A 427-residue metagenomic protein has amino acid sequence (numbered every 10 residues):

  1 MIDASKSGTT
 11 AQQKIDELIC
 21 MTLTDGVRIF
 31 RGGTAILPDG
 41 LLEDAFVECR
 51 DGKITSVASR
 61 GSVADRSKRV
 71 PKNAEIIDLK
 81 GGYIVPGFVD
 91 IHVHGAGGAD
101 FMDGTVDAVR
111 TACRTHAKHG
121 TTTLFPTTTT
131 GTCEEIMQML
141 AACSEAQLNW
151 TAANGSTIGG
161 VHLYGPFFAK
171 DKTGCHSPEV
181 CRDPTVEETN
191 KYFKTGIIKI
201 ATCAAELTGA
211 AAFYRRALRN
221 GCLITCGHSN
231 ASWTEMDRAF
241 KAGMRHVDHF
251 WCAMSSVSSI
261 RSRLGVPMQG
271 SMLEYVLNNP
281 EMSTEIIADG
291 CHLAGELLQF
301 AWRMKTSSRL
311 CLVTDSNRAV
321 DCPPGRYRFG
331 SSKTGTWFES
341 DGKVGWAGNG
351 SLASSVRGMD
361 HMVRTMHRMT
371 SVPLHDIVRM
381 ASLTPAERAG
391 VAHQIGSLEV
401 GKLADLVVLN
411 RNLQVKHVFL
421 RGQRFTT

Functional and structural regions predicted by a protein language model:
M1-R69: N-terminal metal-binding scaffold of metallo-dependent hydrolase/deaminase domains
D25-F30, D39, D65-R110, R114: Replace "His-x-His-based motif
G82-I84, I91, F101-T157, E179-K194 (+1 more regions): Alpha-helical scaffold segments that flank or form the walls of functional sites
H94, G98, R110-M139, S156-A169 (+5 more regions): Divalent metal-dependent hydrolysis catalytic cores, especially in the metallo-beta-lactamase
R114-F125, K170-T195, F240-E281, P323-L352: Active-site gating loops and adjacent loop-to-helix segments of metal-dependent hydrolytic enzymes
L163, A217, V247, M366 (+1 more regions): Conserved, mostly hydrophobic/aromatic
F193-P324: Active-site core of metal-dependent hydrolases
S258, P267-I286, W302-T314, A319-V408: His/Asp/Glu-enriched, well-ordered alpha-helical/loop segment that forms or immediately abuts the divalent-metal
